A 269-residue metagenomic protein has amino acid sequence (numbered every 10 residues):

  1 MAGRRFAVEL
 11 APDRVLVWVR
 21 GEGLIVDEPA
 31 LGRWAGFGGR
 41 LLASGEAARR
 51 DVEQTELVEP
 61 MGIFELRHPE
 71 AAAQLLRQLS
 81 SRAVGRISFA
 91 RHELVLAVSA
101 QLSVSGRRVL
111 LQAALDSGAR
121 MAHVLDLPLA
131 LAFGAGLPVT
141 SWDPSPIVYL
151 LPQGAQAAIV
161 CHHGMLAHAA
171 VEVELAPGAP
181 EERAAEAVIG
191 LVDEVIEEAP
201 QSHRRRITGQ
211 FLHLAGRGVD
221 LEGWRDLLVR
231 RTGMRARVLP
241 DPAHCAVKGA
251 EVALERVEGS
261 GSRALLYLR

Functional and structural regions predicted by a protein language model:
M1-R40, E46-I147, C161-L212, G216-R269: Nucleotide/phosphate-binding catalytic cleft detector across ATP-hydrolyzing and phosphate-transferring enzymes
P12, P152-Q153: Short, glycine/acidic-enriched loop or turn micro-motifs at the edges of active sites
Q156-V160: A structural feature that tracks compact, well-ordered secondary-structure segments with a strong bias toward
